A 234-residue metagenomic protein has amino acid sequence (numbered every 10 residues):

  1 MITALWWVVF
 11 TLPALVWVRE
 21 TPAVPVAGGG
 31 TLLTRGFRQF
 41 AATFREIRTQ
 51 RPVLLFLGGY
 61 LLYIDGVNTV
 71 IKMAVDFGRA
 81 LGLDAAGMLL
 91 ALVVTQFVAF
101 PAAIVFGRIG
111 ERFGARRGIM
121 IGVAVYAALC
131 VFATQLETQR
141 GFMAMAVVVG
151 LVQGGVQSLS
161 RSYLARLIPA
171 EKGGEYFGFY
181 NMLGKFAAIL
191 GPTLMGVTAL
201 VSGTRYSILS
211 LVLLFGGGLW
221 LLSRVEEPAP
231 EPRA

Functional and structural regions predicted by a protein language model:
M1-L5, V197-F215: A membrane-interface helix-boundary motif in multi-pass transporters
V9-W17, L209-A234: Multi-pass alpha-helical transporter architecture, strongest for 12-TM Major Facilitator/SLC carriers used
T21-L57: Juxtamembrane intracellular "pre-TM" segments in multi-pass secondary transporters
K72-M88: Short amphipathic helix-loop junctions that connect adjacent transmembrane helices in Major Facilitator Superfamily/SLC
P101-A115, A199: Helix-to-loop junctions at the C-terminal end of transmembrane segments in multipass secondary transporters
R117-F132: Structural signature of the two symmetry-related core transmembrane helices
T134-M145: Helix-loop junctions at membrane interfaces in 12-TM secondary transporters
G155-I168: Intracellular juxtamembrane helix-capping segments at the cytosolic ends of symmetry-related transmembrane helices
